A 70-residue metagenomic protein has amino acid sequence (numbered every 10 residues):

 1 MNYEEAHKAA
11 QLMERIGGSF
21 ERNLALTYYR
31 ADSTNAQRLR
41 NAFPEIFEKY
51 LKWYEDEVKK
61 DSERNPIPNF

Functional and structural regions predicted by a protein language model:
M1-T27: N-terminal acidic leader/helix
A9, G17, R30-D32, A36 (+1 more regions): N-terminal, helix-rich and Lys/Arg-enriched segments in bacterial and organellar proteins
N23-E57: Short, charge-rich amphipathic interface segments used for partner binding and complex assembly
K52-F70: Charged low-complexity stretches with an acidic bias
